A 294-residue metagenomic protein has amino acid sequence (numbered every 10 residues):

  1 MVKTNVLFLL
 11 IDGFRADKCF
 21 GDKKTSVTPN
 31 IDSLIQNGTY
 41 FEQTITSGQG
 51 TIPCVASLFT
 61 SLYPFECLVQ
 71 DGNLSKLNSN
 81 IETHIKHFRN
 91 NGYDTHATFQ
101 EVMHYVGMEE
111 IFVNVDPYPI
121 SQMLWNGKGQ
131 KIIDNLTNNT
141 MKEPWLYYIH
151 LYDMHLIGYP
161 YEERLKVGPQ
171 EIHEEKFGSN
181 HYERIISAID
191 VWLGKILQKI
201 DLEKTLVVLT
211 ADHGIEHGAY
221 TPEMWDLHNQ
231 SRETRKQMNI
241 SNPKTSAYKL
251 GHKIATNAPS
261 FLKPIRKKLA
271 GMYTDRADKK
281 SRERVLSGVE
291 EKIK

Functional and structural regions predicted by a protein language model:
M1-K294: Catalytic domains that recognize anionic headgroups
